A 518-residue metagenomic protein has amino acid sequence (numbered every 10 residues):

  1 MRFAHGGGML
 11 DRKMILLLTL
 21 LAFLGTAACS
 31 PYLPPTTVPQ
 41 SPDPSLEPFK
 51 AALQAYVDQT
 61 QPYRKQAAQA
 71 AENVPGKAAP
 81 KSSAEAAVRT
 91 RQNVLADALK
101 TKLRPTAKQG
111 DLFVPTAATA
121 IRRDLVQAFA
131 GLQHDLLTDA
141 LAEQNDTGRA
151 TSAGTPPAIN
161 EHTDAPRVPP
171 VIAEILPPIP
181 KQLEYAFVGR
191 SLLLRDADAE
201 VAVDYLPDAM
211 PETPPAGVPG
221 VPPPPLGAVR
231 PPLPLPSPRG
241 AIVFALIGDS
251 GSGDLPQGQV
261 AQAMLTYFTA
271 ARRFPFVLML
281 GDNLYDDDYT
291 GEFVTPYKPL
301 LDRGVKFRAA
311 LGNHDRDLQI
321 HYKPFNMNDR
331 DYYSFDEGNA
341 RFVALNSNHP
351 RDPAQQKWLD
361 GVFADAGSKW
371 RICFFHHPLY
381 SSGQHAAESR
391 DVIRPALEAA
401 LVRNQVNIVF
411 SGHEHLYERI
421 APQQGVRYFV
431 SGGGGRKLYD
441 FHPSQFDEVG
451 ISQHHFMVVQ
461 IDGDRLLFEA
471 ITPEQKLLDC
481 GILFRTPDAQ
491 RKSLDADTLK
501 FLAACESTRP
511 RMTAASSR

Functional and structural regions predicted by a protein language model:
L17-A27: Bacterial N-terminal signal peptides
S30-Y32: Bacterial signal peptide processing site
P34-V74: Immediate post-signal-peptide N-terminus of mature secreted/exported proteins
T90-R167: Mid-length scaffold segments of soluble, non-membrane domains
R190, D249, G281-D282, V305 (+3 more regions): Active-site glycine-centered loops adjacent to acidic/histidine catalytic or metal-binding residues that shape
P215-G291, S382: N-terminal active-site segment of His-dependent metallophosphoesterases
V218-A228, H454-R518: A short C-terminal boundary segment appended to hydrolase-like catalytic domains
P225-L226, R272, Y285-R371, Q384-I408 (+1 more regions): Extended active-site neighborhood of metal-dependent phosphoesterases/phosphodiesterases
